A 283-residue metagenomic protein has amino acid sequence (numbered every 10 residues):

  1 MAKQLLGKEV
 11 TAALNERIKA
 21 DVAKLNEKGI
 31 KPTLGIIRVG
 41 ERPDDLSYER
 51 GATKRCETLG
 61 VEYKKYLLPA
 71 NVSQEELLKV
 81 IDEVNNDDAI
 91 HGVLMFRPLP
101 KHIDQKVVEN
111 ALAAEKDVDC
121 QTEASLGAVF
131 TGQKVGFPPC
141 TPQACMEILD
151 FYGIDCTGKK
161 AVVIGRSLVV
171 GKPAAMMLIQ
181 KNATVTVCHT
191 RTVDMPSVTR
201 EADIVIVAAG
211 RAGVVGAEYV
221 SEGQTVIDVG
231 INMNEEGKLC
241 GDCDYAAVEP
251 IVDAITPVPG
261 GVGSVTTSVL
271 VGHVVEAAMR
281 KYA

Functional and structural regions predicted by a protein language model:
M1-I30: Positively charged, low-complexity intrinsically disordered leader regions
K31-G40: Short beta-strand segments enriched in small/hydrophobic residues
V39-T53, G136-T225, N234, K238-E249: Glycine-rich phosphate/diphosphate-binding loop of Rossmann-like nucleotide-binding domains
C56-A70, V185-V187: Short beta-strand elements in bilobed, periplasmic/extracellular small-molecule ligand-binding domains
E76-D88: Short, well-structured alpha-helical segments in soluble
G92-C156: Anion-binding alpha/beta catalytic cores of soluble intermediary-metabolism enzymes, centered on
F96, A208-A209, V229: Short, well-ordered coil/turn residues at beta-beta hairpins and beta-strand->alpha-helix junctions within
K106-L126, G230-Y282: Rossmann-fold NAD(P)-binding glycine/threonine-rich loop
